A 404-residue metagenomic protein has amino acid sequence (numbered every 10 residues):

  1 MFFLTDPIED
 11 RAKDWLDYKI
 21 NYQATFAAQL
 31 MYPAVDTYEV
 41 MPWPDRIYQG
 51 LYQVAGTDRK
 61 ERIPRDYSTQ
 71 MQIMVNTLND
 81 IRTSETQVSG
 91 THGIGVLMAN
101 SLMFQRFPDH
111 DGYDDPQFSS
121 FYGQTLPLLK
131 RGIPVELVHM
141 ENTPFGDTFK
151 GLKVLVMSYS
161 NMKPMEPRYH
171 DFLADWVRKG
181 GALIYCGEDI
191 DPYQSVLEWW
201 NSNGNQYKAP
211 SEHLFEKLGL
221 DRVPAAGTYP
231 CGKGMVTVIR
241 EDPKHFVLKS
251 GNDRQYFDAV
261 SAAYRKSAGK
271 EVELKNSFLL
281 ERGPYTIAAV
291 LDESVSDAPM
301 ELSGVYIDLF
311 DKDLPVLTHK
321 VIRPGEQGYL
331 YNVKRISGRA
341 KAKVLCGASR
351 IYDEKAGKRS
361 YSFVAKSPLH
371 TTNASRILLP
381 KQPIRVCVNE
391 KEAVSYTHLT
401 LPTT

Functional and structural regions predicted by a protein language model:
M1-F121, P224, T237-E241, F246-S250 (+1 more regions): Hydrophobic targeting/anchoring helices
T25, Q124, Y169-L173: A general structural detector for well-ordered alpha-helical segments in enzyme core domains, enriched
P127-D147: A short, well-structured beta->alpha microelement
K150-L155: Short acidic/histidine-rich motifs immediately flanking catalytic phosphotransfer sites in two-component signaling
K163-K358, S375-I377: A conserved amphipathic helix/loop scaffold that creates a polar/acidic microenvironment used either to coordinate
S294-V295, P368-H370, L378-P383: Short proline/glycine-enriched turn/loop motifs at strand-loop junctions of beta-rich domains
C387-K391: Short strand-turn-strand beta-turns centered on an Asx-Gly dipeptide
T397-T403: Conserved small/polar residues in nucleotide/adenosyl-binding loops
